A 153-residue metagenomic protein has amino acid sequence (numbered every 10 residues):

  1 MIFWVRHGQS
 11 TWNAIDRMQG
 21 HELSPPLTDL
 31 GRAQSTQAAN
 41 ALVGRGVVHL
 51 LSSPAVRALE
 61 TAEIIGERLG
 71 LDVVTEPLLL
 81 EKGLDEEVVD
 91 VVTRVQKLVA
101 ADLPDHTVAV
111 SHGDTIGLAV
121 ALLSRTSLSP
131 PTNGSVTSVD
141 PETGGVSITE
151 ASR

Functional and structural regions predicted by a protein language model:
M1-T75, K82, V88-V92: Active-site-proximal alpha-helix that buttresses catalytic centers in soluble enzyme cores
I2, L103-D114: Generic beta-sheet signal
S10, T115-I116: Short active-site segment of divalent metal-dependent hydrolases/proteases that encodes the spacing between
A39, Q96-V99: Short hydrophobic/charged patches on amphipathic alpha-helices used for structural packing and interfaces
G44-G46, A101-D105: Glycine-rich phosphate-binding loop signature in dinucleotide/nucleotide-binding domains
S53-A55, L78, V110-D114: Short, well-ordered beta-to-alpha junction loops that form the rim of enzyme active sites and present histidine/acidic
T75-E76, I148: A structural preference for short, hydrophobic beta-strand core positions in alpha/beta folds
R125-R153: Domain-level recognition of soluble alpha/beta enzyme cores, biased toward histidine phosphatases/phosphomutases
